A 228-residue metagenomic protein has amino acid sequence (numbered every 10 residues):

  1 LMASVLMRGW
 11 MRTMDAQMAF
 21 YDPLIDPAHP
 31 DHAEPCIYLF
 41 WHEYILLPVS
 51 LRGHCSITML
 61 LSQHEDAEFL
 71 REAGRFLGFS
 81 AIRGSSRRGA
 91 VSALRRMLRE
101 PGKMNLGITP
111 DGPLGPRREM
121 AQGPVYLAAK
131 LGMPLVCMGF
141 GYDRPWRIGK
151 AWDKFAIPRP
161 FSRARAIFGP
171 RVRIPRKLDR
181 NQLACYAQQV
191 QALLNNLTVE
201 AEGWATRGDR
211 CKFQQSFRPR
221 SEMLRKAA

Functional and structural regions predicted by a protein language model:
L1-H54, E72, A192-A228: Membrane-anchoring hydrophobic helices of lipid-metabolizing enzymes
A33-R88, S92, R147: Catalytic core of membrane glycerolipid acyltransferases/transacylases, capturing the structured, soluble-facing
E43, S62, D111, F140-G141: Cofactor-binding loop segments of dinucleotide-utilizing enzymes, especially the Rossmann-like FAD- and NAD(P)+-binding
F76-G78, E100-P101, W152-I157: Short, hinge-like loop/turn segments at secondary-structure boundaries
R96-L131: Catalytic-site beta-strand/loop segments enriched in glycine and acidic/polar residues
M120-R180: A cross-family acyltransferase "interaction/gating" segment
R171, L178-E202: C-terminal functional extensions of proteins
